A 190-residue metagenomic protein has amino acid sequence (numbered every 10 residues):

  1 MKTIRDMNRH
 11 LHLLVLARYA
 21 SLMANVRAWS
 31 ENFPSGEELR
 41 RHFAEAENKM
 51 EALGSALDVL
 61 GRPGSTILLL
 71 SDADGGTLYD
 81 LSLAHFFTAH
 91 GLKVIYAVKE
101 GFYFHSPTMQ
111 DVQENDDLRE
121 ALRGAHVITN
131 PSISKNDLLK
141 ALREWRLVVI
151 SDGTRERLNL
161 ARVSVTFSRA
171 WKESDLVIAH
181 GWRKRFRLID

Functional and structural regions predicted by a protein language model:
M1-L68, G76-T77, L81: Electropositive, gly/pro-rich neighborhoods at or near active sites that engage anionic ligands
R40-E45, G153-L160: Short, flexible loop segments at the rims of nucleotide/cofactor-binding pockets, characterized by
V59-P63, L142-R143, R169-E173: Flexible, charged surface loops at secondary-structure boundaries
R62-T66, G91-K93, S174: A general structural motif
L70-L81, E100-F104, W182-R187: Gly/Ser/Thr-rich loops at beta-strand to alpha-helix junctions that form or flank small-molecule/cofactor-binding
Y79-R155: Redox- and metal-dependent alpha/beta enzyme cores, enriched for Fe-S-associated oxidoreductases and cofactor-handling
E156-S174, W182-K184: A short, acidic, amphipathic alpha-helical segment used as a generic capping/interface helix at domain edges
